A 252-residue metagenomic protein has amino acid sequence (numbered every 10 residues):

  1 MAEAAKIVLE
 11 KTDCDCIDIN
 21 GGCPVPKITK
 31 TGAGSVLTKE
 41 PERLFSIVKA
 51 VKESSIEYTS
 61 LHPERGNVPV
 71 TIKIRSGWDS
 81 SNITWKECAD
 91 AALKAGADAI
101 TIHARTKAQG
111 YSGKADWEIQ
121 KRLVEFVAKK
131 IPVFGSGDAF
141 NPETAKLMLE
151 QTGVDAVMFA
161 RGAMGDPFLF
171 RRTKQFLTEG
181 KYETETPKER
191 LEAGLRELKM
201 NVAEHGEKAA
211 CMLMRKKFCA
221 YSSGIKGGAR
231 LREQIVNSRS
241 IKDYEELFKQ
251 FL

Functional and structural regions predicted by a protein language model:
A2-A33, P41-V133: Alpha/beta enzyme core
T31-S35, K107, K181-Y182, V202: Short coil/turn segments at secondary-structure junctions
T38: Aromatic- and acidic-residue-enriched carbohydrate-binding clefts of CAZyme catalytic domains
E53-S54, Y58, R65, S81-A99 (+4 more regions): Alpha/beta catalytic cores of nucleotide-metabolism and tRNA/nucleoside-modifying enzymes
